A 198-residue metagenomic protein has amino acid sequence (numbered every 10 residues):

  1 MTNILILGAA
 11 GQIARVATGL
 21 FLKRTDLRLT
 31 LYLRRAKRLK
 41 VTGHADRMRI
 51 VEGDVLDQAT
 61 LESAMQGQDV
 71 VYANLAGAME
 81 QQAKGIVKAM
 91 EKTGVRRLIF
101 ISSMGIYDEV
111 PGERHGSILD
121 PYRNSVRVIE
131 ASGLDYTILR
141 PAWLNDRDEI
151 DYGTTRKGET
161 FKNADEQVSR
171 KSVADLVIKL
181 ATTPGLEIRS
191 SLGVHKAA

Functional and structural regions predicted by a protein language model:
N3, D26-T30, R96-R97, D135: Residues at the starts of beta-strands that form the adenosine-phosphate
I4-L27: N-terminal Rossmann NAD(P)H-binding glycine-rich loop of SDR-like oxidoreductase domains
L5, L31-K92, Y107: NAD(P)H-binding glycine-rich loop region in Rossmannoid oxidoreductase-like domains and their noncatalytic homologs
L7-Q12, D146-D148, G153-A198: Active-site-lining helix/loop region of Rossmann-like oxidoreductase modules
A10, R35, M104: Residues in the short beta-alpha loop(s) of Rossmann-like NAD(P)-binding domains
G19-K23, L27, K88, A131 (+2 more regions): Short, well-ordered alpha-helices that flank and scaffold nucleotide-derived cofactor binding pockets
R28, R47-R49, D135-T137, S190: Conserved beta-strand segments of alpha/beta enzyme cores
G77-G158: Glycine-/Pro-rich loop/turn segments that contact NAD(P) or position catalytic residues in Rossmann-like domains
